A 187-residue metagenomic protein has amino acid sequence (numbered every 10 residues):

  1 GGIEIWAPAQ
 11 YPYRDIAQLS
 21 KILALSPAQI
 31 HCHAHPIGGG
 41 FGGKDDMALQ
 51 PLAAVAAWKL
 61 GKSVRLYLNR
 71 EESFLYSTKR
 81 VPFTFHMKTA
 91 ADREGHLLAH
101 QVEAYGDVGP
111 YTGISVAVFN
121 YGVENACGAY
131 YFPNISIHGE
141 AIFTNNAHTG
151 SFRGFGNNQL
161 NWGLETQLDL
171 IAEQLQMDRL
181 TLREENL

Functional and structural regions predicted by a protein language model:
G1-L187: Structural alpha/beta core scaffold segments of enzyme domains
